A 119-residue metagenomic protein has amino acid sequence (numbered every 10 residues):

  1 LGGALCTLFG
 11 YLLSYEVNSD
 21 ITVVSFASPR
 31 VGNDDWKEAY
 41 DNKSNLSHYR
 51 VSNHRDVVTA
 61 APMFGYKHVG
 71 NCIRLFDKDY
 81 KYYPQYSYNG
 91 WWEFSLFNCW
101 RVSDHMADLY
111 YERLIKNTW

Functional and structural regions predicted by a protein language model:
L1-W119: Non-catalytic, mobile gating and regulatory segments of ester bond hydrolases
